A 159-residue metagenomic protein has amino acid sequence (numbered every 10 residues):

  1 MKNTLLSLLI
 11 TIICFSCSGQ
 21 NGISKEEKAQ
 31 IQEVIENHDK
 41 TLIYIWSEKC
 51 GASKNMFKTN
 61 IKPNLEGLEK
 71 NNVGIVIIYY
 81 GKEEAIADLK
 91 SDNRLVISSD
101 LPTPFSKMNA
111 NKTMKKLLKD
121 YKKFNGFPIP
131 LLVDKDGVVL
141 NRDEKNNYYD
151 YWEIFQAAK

Functional and structural regions predicted by a protein language model:
T4-F15: Sec-dependent N-terminal signal peptides
C17-N37: N-terminal "domain-start" segment that seeds a small globular fold
H38-K40, M56-I78: Conserved helix-turn-beta segment immediately C-terminal to the redox Cys motif in thioredoxin-like folds
L42-I43, P130: Hydrophobic beta-strand anchors of alpha/beta hydrolase catalytic cores
I45-N60: Conserved redox-active cysteine motifs that mediate thiol-disulfide chemistry, especially di-cysteine Cys-X(1-2)-Cys
K82-D88: Short, charged/polar "capping" segments at the starts of alpha-helices and the immediately preceding loops
S91-F124: Short, internal strand/loop/helix patches that form the active-site neighborhood or redox-interaction surface
G126-K159: Thiol-/selenol-based redox modules, centered on thioredoxin-like and closely related oxidoreductase domains
